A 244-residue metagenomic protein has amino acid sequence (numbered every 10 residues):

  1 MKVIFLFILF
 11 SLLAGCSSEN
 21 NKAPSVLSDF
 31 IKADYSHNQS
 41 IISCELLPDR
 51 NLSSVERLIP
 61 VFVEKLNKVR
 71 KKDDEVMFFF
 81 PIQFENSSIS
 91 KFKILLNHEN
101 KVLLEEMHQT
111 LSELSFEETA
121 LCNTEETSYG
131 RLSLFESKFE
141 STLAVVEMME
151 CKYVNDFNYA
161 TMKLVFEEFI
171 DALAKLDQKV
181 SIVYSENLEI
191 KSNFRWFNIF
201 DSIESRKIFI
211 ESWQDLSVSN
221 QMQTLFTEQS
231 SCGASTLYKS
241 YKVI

Functional and structural regions predicted by a protein language model:
M1-N20: Classical Sec-dependent N-terminal signal peptides that target proteins to the secretory pathway
C16-N220, E228-I244: Short S/T/G/P-rich N-terminal loop/turn motif that feeds into the first structured element of a domain
